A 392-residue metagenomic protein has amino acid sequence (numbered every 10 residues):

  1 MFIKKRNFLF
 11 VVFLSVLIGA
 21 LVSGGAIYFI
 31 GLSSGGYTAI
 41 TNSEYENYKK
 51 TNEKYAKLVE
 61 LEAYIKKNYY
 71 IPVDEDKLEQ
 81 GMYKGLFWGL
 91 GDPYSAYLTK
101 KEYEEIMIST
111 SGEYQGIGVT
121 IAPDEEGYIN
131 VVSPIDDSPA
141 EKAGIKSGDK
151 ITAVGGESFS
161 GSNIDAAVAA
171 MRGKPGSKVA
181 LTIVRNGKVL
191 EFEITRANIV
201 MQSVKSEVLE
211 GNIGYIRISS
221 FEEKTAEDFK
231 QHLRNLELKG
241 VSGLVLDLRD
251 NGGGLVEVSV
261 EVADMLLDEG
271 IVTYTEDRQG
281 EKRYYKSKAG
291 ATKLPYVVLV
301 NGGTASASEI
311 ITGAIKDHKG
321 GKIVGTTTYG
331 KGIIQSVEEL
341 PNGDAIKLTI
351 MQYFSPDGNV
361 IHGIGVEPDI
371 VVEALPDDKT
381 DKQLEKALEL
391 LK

Functional and structural regions predicted by a protein language model:
M1-E125, A153-V154, F159-V208, K230 (+5 more regions): Intrinsically disordered, Ser/Thr/Pro/Gly-rich linkers and terminal tails that flank and connect PDZ domains
F2, V132-S133, E141-A143, S147 (+3 more regions): Cleft-lining beta-strand/loop regions that shape enzyme active-site pockets
G112-A153, E157-G161, E223, M351-Q352: PDZ/PDZ-like domain segments forming the peptide/carboxylate-binding groove, activating on the N-terminal beta-strands
Q115-I117, T292-Y296, I346: Short beta-strand or tight-loop elements that sit immediately N-terminal to catalytic metal-binding acidic residues
P134, P139, P295, S355-P356 (+1 more regions): Proline-rich low-complexity regions
K293, H318, G343-L348, E367 (+1 more regions): Active-site lining segments that contact anionic ligands and/or coordinate catalytic metals
Q335-L340, I346-E373, D377: Conserved P-loop NTPase
